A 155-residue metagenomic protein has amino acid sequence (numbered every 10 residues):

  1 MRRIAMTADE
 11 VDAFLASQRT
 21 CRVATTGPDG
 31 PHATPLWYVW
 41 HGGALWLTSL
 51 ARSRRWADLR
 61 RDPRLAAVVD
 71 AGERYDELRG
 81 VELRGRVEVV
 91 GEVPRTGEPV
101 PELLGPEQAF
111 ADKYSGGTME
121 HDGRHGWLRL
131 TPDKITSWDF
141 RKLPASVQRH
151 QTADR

Functional and structural regions predicted by a protein language model:
M1-M6, L78-R155: Charged, gly/pro-rich active-site loop segments
R2-R22: Short, basic/aromatic recognition patches
D12-A13, W37, A57, E73 (+1 more regions): Short secondary-structure boundary/capping segments
Q18-A51, L59, A67-D70, R79: Short beta-strand segments
R19-T20, R64, S115, I135: Generic structural signal for secondary-structure transition and capping sites
T25-G27, V69-G72, S115-G123: A short, aromatic/hydrophobic, helix- or strand-capping loop or linear motif that either lines the entrance/gate
S53-R55, R74, P144-A145: Short, surface-exposed beta-strand-loop junctions and turns on beta-sheet-rich folds
